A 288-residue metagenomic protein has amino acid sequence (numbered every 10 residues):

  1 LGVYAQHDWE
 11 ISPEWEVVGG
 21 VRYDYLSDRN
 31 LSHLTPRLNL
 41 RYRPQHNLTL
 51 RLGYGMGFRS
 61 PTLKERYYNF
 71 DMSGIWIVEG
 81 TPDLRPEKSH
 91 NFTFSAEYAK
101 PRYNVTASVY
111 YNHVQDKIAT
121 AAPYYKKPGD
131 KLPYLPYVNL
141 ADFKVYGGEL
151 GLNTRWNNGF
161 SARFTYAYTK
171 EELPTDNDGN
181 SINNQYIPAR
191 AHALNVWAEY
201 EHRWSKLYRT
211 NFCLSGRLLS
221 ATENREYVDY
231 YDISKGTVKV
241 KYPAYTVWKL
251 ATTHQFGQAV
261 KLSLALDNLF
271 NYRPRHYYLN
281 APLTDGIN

Functional and structural regions predicted by a protein language model:
L1-S27, L31-R37, R41, F160-Y168: Surface-exposed extracellular loop regions of Gram-negative outer-membrane beta-barrel proteins
D8-E10, Y23, Y42-R43, M56 (+9 more regions): Residue-level signature of outer-membrane beta-barrel architecture
E10-E14, Y110-H113, L132, P136-Y227: Gram-negative outer-membrane beta-barrel transporters
E14-V17, N47-L50, R102-V105, N158-A162 (+2 more regions): Repeated loop/turn-to-beta-strand initiation elements of outer-membrane beta-barrel proteins
G19-Y23, L38, L52-M56, E65 (+4 more regions): Transmembrane beta-barrel strands of outer-membrane/channel proteins
D24-D28, N47, G57-P61, Y68 (+5 more regions): Structural signature of outer-membrane beta-barrel domains
R43, M56-V114, Y124-R155, I187-H192 (+1 more regions): Outer-membrane beta-barrel signature, preferentially recognizing the C-terminal barrel domain of Gram-negative
L52, Q185-N288: Conserved C-terminal beta-signal and adjacent last beta-strands/turns of outer-membrane beta-barrel proteins
